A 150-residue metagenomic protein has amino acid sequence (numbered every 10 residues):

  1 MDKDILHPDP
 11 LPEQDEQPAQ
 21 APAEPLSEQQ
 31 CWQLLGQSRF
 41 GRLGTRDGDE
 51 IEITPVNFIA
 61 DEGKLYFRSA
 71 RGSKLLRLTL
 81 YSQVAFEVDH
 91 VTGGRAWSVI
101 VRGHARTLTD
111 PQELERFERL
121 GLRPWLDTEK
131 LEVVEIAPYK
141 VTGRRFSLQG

Functional and structural regions predicted by a protein language model:
M1-G36: Extreme N-terminal tail/first-helix region
L26-E28, S69, S73: Charged, amphipathic alpha-helical segments
G36-S38, E50-E52, S98, D127-E129: Short solvent-exposed loop/turn micro-motifs enriched in small/polar/acidic residues
S38-A70, F86: Short beta-strand segments
D49, S73-L75, G150: Short, surface-exposed beta-strand-loop junctions and turns on beta-sheet-rich folds
K64-Y66, E135, T142: General beta-strand recognition
R71-K140: Short, structured beta-strand-loop surface elements
R145-Q149: A short secondary-structure junction signal
